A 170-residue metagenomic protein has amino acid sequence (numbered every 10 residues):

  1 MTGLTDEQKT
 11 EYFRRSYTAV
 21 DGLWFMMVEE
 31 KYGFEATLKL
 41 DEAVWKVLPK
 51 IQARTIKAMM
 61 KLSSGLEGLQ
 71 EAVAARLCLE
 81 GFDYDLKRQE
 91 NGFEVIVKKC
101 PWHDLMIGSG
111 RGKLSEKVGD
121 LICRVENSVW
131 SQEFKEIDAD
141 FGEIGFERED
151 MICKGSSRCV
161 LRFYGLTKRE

Functional and structural regions predicted by a protein language model:
M1-V125, V129, K135, D140-R158 (+1 more regions): N-terminal accessory segment detector
